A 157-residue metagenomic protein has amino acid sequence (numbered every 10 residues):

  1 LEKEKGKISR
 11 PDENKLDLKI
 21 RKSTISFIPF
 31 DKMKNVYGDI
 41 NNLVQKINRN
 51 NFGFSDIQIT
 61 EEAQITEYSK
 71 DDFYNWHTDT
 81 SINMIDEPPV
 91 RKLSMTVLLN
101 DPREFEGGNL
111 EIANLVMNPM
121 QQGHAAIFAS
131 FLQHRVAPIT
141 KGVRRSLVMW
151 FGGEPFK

Functional and structural regions predicted by a protein language model:
L1-Q64: Non-heme Fe(II)/2-oxoglutarate
Q45-K157: Catalytic core of non-heme Fe(II) oxygenases with the double-stranded beta-helix
